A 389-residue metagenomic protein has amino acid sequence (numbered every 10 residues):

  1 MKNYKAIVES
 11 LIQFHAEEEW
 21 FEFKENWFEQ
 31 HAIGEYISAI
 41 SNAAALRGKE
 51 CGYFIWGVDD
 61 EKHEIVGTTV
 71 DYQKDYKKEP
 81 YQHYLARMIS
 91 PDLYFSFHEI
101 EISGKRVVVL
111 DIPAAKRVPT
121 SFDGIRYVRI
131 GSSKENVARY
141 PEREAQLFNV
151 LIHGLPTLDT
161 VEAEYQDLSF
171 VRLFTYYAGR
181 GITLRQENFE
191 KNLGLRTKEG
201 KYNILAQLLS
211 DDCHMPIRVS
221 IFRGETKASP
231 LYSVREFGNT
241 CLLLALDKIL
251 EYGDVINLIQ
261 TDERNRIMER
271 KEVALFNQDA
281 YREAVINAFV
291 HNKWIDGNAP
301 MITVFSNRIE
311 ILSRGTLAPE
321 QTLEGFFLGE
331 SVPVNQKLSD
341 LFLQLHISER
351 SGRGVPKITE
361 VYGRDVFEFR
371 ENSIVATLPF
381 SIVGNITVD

Functional and structural regions predicted by a protein language model:
M1-F95, E99-V108, K116-V118, L275: Polybasic/polar functional segments that serve as interface/processing modules
K2, F369, T377-D389: Short, low-complexity, charged/polar intrinsically disordered tails
N26-K49, Q186-G194, M268, E283 (+3 more regions): Phosphate-interacting basic helix/loop segments used at nucleotide- and nucleic-acid interfaces
D92-S96, I100-D159: Interdomain "switch/hinge" adjacent to the Bergerat
I102-S103, F305, R370: Structural motif
G131-D296, V304, A318-E320, E324-S331 (+4 more regions): Active-site helix-to-loop segments that bind/position phosphate- or nucleotide-bearing substrates and donors across
I309-Q344, V383-D389: Glycine-rich/acidic phosphate-handling loop/turn and adjacent ATP-lid/helix of nucleotide-binding kinase/ATPase domains
K357-G363, F367: A short beta-strand->alpha-helix segment at the C-terminal rim of the class III nucleotidyl cyclase catalytic domain
